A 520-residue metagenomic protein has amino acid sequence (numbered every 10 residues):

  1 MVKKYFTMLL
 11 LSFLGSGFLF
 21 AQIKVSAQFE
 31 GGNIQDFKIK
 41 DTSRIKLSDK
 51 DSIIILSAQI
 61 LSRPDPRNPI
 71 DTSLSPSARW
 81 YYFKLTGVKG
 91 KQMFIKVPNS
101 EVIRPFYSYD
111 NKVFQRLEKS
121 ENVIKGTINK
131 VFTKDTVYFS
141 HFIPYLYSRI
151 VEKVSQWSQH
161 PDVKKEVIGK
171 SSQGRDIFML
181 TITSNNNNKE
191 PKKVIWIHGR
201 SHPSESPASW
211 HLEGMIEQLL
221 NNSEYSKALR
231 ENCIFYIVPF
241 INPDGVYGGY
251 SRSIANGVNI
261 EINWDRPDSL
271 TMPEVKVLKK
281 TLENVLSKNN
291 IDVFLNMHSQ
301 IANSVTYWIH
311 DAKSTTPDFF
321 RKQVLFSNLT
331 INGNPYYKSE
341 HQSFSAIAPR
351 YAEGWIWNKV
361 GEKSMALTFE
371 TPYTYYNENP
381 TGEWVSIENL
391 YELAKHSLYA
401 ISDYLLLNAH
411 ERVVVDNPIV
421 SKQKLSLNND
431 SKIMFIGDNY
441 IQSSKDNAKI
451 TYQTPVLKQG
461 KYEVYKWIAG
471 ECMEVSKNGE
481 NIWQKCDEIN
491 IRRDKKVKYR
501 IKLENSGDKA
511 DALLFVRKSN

Functional and structural regions predicted by a protein language model:
M1-L9: Bacterial N-terminal signal peptides that target proteins for export
M8-G17: Bacterial N-terminal signal peptides
Q22-T133, V137: Extreme N-terminal flexible tails
E121-D162, E166-I168, N187: Extended acidic/polar, glycine-enriched regions that form or flank non-catalytic beta-rich accessory modules
Y147-H160, G174, G507-N520: Exposed low-complexity, polar/acidic, P/S/T/G-rich flexible segments that act as propeptides, protease-susceptible
K164-S184, N188-Q342, N358, A366-G382 (+1 more regions): Active-site/substrate-binding loop(s) of hydrolase catalytic cores
E378-E411: His/Asp/Glu-rich mid-to-C-terminal helical/loop segments that flank catalytic regions of hydrolases
A409-N520: Extracytoplasmic
